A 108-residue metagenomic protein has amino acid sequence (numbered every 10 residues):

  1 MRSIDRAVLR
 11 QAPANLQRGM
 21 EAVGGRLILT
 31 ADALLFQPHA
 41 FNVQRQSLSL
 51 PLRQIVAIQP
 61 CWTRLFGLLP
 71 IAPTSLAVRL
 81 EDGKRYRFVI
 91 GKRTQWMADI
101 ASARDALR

Functional and structural regions predicted by a protein language model:
M1-A31, N42-L48, P70-A72, E81 (+2 more regions): Anionic N-terminal interaction surfaces
R26, A33-L35, Q54, K84-R85: Structural motif
D32-L34, A77-V78: A short beta-strand signature
L34, S49-R64: Phosphoinositide-dependent membrane-docking surfaces
F36, Y86-F88, W96: Aromatic side chains
H39-F41, T63-L65: Short beta-turn/strand-loop junction motif enriched in small, turn-promoting residues
F66-Y86: Short, surface-exposed polybasic-and-hydrophobic patches located at secondary-structure transitions
